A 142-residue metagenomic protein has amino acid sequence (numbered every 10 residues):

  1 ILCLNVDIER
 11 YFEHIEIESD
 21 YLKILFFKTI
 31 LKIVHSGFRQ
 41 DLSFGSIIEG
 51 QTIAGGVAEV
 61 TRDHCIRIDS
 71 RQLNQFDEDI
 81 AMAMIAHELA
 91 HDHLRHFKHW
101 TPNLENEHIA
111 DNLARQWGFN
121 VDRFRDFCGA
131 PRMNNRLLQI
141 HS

Functional and structural regions predicted by a protein language model:
N5-T61: Auxiliary, metal-adjacent structural segments of Zn-dependent hydrolase domains
I24-H35, R62, I68, E105 (+1 more regions): C-terminal end-helix/capping segment
G45-D77, L89-D92: Active-site scaffold of zinc-dependent metalloenzymes
N74-Q75, E88-I109, Q116-D122: Catalytic Zn2+-binding segment of zinc metalloproteases
I80-E88: Short alpha-helical catalytic segment bearing the HExxH-like zincin motif of zinc-dependent metalloproteases
A83, L113-A114, G118, D126-F127: Residue-level detection of beta-strand scaffold positions
N120-S142: Long, well-structured alpha-helical subdomains associated with metal-dependent extracellular/ecto-lumenal hydrolases
